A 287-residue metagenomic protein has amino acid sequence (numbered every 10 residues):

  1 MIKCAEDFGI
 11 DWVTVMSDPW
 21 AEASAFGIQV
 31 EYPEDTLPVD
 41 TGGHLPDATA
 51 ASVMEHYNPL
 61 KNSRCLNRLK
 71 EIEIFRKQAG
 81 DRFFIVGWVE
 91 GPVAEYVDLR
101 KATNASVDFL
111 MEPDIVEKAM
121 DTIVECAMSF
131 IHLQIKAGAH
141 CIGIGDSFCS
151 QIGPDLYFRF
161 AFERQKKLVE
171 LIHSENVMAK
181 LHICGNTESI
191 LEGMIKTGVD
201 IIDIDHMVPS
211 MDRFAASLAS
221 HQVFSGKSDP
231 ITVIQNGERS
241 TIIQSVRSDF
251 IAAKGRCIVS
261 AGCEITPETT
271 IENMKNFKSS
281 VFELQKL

Functional and structural regions predicted by a protein language model:
M1-G27: Glycine-rich, N-terminal phosphate-binding loop and its surrounding beta-alpha-beta segment
C4, D11, T36-L37, Y57-L287: Active-site loop segments of alpha/beta catalytic cores
P19-L60, D81-R82: A contiguous, low-structure linker/loop signature
